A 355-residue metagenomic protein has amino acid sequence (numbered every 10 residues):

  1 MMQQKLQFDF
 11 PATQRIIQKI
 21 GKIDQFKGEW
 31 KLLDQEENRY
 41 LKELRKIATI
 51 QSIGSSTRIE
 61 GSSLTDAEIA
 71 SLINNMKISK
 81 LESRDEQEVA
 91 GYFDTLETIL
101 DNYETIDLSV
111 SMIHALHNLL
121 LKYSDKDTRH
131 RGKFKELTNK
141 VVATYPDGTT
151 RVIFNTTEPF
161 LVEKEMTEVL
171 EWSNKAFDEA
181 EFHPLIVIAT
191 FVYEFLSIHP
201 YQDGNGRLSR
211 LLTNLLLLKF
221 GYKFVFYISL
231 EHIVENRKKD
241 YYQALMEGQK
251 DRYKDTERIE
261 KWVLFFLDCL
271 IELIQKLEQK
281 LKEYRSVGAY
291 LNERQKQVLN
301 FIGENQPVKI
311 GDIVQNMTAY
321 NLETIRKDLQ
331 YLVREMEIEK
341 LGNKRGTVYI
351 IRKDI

Functional and structural regions predicted by a protein language model:
M1-I355: FIC/Doc superfamily catalytic core
